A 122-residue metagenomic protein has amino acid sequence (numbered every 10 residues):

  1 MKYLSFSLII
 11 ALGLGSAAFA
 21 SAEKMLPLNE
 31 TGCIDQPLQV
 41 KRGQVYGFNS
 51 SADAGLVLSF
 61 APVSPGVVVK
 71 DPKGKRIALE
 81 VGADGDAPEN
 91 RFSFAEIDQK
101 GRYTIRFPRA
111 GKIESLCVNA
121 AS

Functional and structural regions predicted by a protein language model:
Y3-F6, F19, F48: Aromatic (phenylalanine/tyrosine) cluster motif
S5-G15: Bacterial N-terminal signal peptides
G13-K24, Y103-R106: Short, intrinsically disordered, charge-biased short linear motifs at domain edges
A20-K41: Transition segment at domain starts
Q39-R102, R106-K112: Acidic, Ser/Thr/Pro-rich low-complexity intrinsically disordered segments
R109-S122: Edge beta-strands of jelly-roll/beta-sandwich modules across compartments, strongly enriched in secreted/luminal
